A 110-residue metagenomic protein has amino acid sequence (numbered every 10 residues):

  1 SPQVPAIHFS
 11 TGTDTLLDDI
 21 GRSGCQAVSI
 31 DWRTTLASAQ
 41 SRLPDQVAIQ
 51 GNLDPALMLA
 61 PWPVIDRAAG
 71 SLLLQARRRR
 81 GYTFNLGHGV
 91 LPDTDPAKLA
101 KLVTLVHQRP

Functional and structural regions predicted by a protein language model:
S1-P110: Active-site loop segments of alpha/beta catalytic cores
